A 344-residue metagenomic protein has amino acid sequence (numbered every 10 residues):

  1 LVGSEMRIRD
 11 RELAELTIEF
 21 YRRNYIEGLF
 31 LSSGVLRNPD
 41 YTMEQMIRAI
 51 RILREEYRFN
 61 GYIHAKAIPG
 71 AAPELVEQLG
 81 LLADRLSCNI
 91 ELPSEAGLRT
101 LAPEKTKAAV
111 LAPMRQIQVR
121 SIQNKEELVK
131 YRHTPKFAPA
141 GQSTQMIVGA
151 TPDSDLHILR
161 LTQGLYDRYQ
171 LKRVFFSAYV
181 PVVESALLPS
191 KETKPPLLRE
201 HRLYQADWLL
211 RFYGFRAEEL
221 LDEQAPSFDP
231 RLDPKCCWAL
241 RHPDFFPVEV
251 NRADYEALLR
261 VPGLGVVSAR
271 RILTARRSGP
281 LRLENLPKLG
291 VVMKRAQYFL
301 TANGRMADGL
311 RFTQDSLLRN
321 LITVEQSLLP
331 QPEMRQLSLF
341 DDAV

Functional and structural regions predicted by a protein language model:
L1-I8: Short, small-residue-biased leader/transition segments that mark boundaries at the very start of proteins
D10-T42: Hydrophobic alpha-helical hairpins/lids featuring a short glycine-rich hinge
A14, R37-L220: Conserved AdoMet/S-adenosylmethionine-binding subsite of the radical SAM
R168-V183, L221-P247: A glycine-rich, aromatic-flanked flexible loop/lid motif
S227-A257, L283-V344: C-terminal extensions
A275-R276: Residue-level signature of tetratricopeptide-repeat
